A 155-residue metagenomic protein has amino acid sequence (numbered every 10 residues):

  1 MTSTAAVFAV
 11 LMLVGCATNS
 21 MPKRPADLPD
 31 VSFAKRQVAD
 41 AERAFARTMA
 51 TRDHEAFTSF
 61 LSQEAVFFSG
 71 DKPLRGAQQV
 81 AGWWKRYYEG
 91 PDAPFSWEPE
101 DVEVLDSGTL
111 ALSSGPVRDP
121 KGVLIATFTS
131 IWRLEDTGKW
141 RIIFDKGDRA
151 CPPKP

Functional and structural regions predicted by a protein language model:
T4-G15: Bacterial N-terminal signal peptides
L13-S59, V66-P155: A beta-strand edge to alpha-helix "cap/lid" segment located at domain peripheries
